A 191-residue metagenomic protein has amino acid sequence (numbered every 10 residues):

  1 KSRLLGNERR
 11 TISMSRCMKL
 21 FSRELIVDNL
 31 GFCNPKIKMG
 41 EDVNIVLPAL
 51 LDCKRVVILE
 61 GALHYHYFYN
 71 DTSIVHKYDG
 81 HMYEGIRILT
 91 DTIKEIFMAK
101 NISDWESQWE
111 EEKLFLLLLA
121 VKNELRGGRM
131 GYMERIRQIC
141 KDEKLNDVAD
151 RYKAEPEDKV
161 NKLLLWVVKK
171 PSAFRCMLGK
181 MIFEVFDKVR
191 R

Functional and structural regions predicted by a protein language model:
K1-Y83: Donor-binding/catalytic cores of nucleotide-activated saccharide and glycerol-phosphate transferases/polymerases
G31, I45, C53, I58-L59 (+4 more regions): Gram-positive cell-envelope targeting signals
P35-I37, S103-W109, D147-Y152: Short, surface-exposed acidic
I45, E106-W109, K113: Residues that mark the junctions of alpha-helical repeat units in TPR/alpha-solenoid scaffolds
L63-N70, H76-S103, L119, N123-D147: Catalytic core of nucleotide-sugar-dependent glycosyltransferases
E110-K122: Amphipathic alpha-helical repeat scaffolds of TPR domains
R126-R191: Membrane-interface aromatic/basic loop that binds lipid-linked glycans or pyrophosphate carriers, typified by
